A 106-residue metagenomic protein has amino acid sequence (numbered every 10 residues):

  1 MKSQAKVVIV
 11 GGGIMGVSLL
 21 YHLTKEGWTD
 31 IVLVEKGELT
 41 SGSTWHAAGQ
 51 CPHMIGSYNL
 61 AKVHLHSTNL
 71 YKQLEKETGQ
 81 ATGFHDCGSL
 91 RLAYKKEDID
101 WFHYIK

Functional and structural regions predicted by a protein language model:
M1-K2, K25, F84: Short, flexible hinge/linker loops that cap or flank conserved catalytic cores
M1-M15, V32: Beta1/beta-strand and adjacent pyrophosphate-binding region of the FAD-binding site in flavoprotein oxidoreductases
V10, E35, A47, D86-G88: A secondary-structure boundary/capping signal
G16, T40, D98: Glycine-rich nucleotide phosphate-binding loop and flanking beta-alpha elements of Rossmann-like dinucleotide-binding
H22, H46, H64: Histidine-centered active-site/metal-ligand motif
T24-W45: Glycine-rich FAD pyrophosphate-binding loop
G49-K106: Dinucleotide-binding Rossmann-like beta1-alpha1 core, especially the glycine-rich loop that anchors the ADP
